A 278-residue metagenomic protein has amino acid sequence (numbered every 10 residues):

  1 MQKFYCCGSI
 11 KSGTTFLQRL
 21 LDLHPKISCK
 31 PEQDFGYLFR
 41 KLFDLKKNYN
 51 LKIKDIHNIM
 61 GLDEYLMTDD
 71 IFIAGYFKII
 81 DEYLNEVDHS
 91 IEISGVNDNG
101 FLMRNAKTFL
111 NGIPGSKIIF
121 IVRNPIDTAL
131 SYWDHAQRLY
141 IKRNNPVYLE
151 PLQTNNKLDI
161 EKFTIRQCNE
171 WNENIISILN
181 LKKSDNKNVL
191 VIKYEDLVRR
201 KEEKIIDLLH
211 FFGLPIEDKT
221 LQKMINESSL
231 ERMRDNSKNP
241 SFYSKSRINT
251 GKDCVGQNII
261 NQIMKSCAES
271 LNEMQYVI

Functional and structural regions predicted by a protein language model:
M1-D81, D88, Y148, S241: PAPS-dependent sulfotransferase catalytic core
Y5, F16, K117, K193 (+5 more regions): Amphipathic alpha-helical recognition patches that constitute DNA-binding helices
K11, V198-R199, Q257: Short, solvent-exposed loop/helix junctions and linker helices that flank or host conserved functional motifs
G13-T14, N124, I178, L208 (+2 more regions): Generic structural signal for small/hydrophobic residues in well-ordered secondary structure, especially within
L23, I27, F35, L42-D44 (+3 more regions): PAPS-dependent sulfotransferase catalytic domain
I79, Y83, N105, W171-I178 (+3 more regions): Alpha-helical packing segments of well-folded alpha/beta enzyme cores
I225-L230: Long, positively charged, glycine-interspersed low-complexity recognition regions
T250-I278: C-terminal accessory extensions appended to soluble enzyme cores
